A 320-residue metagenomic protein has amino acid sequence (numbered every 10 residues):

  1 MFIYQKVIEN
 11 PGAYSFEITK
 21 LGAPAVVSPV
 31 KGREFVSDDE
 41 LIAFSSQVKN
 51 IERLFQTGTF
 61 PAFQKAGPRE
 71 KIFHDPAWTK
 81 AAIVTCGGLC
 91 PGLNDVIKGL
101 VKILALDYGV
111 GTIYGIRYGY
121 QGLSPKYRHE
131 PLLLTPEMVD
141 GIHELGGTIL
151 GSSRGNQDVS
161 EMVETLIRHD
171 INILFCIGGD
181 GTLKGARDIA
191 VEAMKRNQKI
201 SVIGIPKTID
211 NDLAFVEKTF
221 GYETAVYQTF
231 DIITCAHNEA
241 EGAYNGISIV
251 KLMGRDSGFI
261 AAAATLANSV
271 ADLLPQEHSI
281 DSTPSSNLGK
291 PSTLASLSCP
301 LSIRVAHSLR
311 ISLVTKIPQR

Functional and structural regions predicted by a protein language model:
M1-P24, H74-S124: N-terminal phosphate-binding or glycine-rich loops at protein starts, especially the Walker A/P-loop of NTPases
I3-F60: Helix-enriched interaction subdomains in cytosolic or periplasmic regions, typified by TIR/SEFIR signaling/NADase cores
F35-D75, G122-N172, I209, F220-E223 (+2 more regions): Glycine-rich oxoanion-binding loops at beta->alpha junctions
K80-C90, T148-G151, N172-G178, G204 (+2 more regions): Short glycine-rich or small-residue beta-strand-to-loop segments that form or flank ligand, phosphate, metal/Fe-S
C86-G88, G115-Q121, R154-G155, G179-D180 (+3 more regions): Short, ordered loop/turn segments at secondary-structure junctions
C90-L100, L123-S124, Q157-M162, D180-D188 (+3 more regions): Short glycine/serine/threonine-rich phosphate/pyrophosphate-binding segments that cradle anionic phosphate groups
G111, N172, A271: Short acidic/polar active-site loop segments enriched in Thr and Asp
T165, C176-G178, K184-I203, T219-R320: Accessory alpha-helical/coil subdomains and C-terminal extensions that flank or cap enzyme catalytic cores
